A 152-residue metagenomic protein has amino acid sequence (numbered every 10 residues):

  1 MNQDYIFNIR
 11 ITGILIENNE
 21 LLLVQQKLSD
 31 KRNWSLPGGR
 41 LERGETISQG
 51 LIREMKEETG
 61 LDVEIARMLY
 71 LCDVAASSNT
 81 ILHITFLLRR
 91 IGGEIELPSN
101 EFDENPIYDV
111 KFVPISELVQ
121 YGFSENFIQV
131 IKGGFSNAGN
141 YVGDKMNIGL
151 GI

Functional and structural regions predicted by a protein language model:
M1-L22, P37-R40: Conserved N-terminal beta-strand and adjoining loop/helix that marks the start of the Nudix/MutT-like hydrolase domain
Y5-F7, R32, T80-L82: Residue-level preference for beta-strand/loop junctions
G13, M68, F86-L88: A structural signal for short, well-ordered beta-strand segments
I16-L21, S29-D30, E42, L61 (+1 more regions): Short, charged/polar surface micro-motifs in flexible loops or helix N-caps
E20-E57: Conserved Nudix-box catalytic region and its N-terminal flanking loop in Nudix hydrolases and closely related
K31-W34, D103-I152: Nudix hydrolase/Nudix homology domain
D62-Y70: A short coil-to-beta-strand element that immediately follows conserved catalytic motifs
V74-L97, K111-P114, V130-G134: Active-site-adjacent beta-strand/loop module that shapes the phosphate/pyrophosphate-binding cleft
